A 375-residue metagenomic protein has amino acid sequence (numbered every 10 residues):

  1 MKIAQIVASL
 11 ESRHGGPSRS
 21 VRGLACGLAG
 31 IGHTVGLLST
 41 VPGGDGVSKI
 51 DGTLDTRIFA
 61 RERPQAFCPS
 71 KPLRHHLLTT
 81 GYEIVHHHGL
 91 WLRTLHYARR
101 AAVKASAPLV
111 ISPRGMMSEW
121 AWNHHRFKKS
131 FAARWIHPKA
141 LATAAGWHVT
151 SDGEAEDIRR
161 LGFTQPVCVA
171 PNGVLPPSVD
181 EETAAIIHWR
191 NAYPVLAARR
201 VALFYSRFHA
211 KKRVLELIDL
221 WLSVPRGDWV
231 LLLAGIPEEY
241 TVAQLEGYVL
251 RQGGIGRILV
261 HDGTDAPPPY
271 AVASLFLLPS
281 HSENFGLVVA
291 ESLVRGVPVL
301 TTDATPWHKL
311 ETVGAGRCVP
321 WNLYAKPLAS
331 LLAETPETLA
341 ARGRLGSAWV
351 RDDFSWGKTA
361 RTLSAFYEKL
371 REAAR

Functional and structural regions predicted by a protein language model:
S39-G44, V174, Y205, V230-Q244: Glycosyltransferase donor-sugar binding loop
K104, S130-W147: Membrane-proximal helix-turn-helix segments that form the acceptor-binding/catalytic region of lipid-linked
H148, V174, A185, R190-K212 (+2 more regions): Conserved donor-binding/catalytic core segment of Leloir-type glycosyltransferases
G153, G173: Carbohydrate-associated surface elements
A243-G263: Nucleotide-activated donor-binding/catalytic signature segment of Leloir-type glycosyltransferases, i.e., the conserved
H281: Aromatic "clamp/platform" in nucleotide-sugar-dependent glycosyltransferases that forms part of the donor/acceptor
P298-T301: Short hydrophobic beta-strand element within catalytic cores of glycosyltransferases and related nucleotide-activated
H308-S330: Change "using UDP/GDP/dTDP sugars" to "using nucleotide sugars
